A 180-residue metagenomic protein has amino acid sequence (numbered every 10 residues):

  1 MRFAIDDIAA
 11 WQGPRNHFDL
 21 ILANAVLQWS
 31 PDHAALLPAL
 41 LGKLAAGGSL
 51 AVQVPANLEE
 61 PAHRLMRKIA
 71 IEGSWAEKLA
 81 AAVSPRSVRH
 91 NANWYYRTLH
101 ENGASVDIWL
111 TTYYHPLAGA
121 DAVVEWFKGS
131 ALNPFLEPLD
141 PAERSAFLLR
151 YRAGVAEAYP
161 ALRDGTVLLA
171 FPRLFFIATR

Functional and structural regions predicted by a protein language model:
M1-A10: Conserved SAM-binding strand-loop segment of SAM-dependent methyltransferases
A4, L22, A51: Conserved Rossmann-like nucleotide-binding pocket used by diverse enzymes that bind dinucleotide cofactors
A9-I21: A short acidic, Gly/Pro-enriched loop at the edge of an enzyme's catalytic core that lines a small-molecule cofactor
W11, L27-Q28, N57, S130: Active-site beta-alpha loop architecture of Rossmann-like, nucleotide-cofactor-dependent enzymes
D19-A34, A56: A short SAM/SAH-binding and catalytic strip from SAM-dependent methyltransferases
A34, L41, G47-A118, D140: Conserved catalytic/acceptor-binding region of the Class I
L40-L41, A178: Class I S-adenosylmethionine-dependent transferase superfamily signal
V83-R180: Conserved Class I S-adenosyl-L-methionine
